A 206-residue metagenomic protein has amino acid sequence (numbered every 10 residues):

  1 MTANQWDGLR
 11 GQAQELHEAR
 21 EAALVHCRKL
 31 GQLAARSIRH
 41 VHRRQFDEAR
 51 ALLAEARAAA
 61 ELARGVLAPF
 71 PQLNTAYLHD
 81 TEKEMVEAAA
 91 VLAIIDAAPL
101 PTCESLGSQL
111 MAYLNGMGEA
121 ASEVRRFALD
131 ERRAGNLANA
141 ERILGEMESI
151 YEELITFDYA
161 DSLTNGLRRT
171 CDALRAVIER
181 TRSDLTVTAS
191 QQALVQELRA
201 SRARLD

Functional and structural regions predicted by a protein language model:
M1-L67: Leu/Val/Ala/Ile-rich N-terminal alpha-helices, chiefly Sec-type signal peptides and the beginnings
L9-V25, T81, M85, G166 (+1 more regions): Charged, low-complexity, helix-prone segments enriched in Lys/Glu/Asp/Gln
E15-H26, I38-V41, Q45-E48, P69-D80 (+4 more regions): Non-transmembrane, amphipathic alpha-helical segments
V25, Q32, A51, A58 (+6 more regions): DHp/HisKA dimerization-phosphoacceptor four-helix bundle of two-component histidine kinases and homologous
A34, I38-V41, A60-R64, M85 (+6 more regions): A structural signal for well-ordered alpha-helices, especially hydrophobic packing surfaces of coiled-coils
Q45-R57, G135-L154: Short secondary-structure subsegments characteristic of cysteine-rich extracellular domains
L52-S108: Long, charged all-alpha helical bundle/coiled-coil segments in cytosolic proteins
A140-D206: Long amphipathic all-alpha helical oligomerization modules
